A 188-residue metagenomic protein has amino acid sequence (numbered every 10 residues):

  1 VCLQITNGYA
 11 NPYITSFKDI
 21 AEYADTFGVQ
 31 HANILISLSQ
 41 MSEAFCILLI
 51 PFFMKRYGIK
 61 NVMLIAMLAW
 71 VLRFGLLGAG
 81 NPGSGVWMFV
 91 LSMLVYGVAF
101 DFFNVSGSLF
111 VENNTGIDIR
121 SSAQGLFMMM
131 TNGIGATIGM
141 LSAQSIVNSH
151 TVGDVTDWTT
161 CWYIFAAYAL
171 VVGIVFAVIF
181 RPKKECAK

Functional and structural regions predicted by a protein language model:
V1-N33: Extracytoplasmic gate region of multi-pass secondary transporters
V29, T115-M128: Loop-to-transmembrane helix entry/capping segments in MFS-fold secondary transporters and related SLC/MFSD carriers
F45-I59, V147: Helix-to-loop junctions at the C-terminal end of transmembrane segments in multipass secondary transporters
A69-P82: C-terminal ends and interior cores of transmembrane alpha-helices in multi-pass membrane transporters/permeases
W87-F102: Hydrophobic core of transmembrane alpha-helices in multi-pass small-molecule transporters, especially MFS/SLC-type
F102-G116: Intracellular juxtamembrane helix-capping segments at the cytosolic ends of symmetry-related transmembrane helices
S145-A169: A membrane-interface helix-boundary motif in multi-pass transporters
C161-K188: Multi-pass alpha-helical transporter architecture, strongest for 12-TM Major Facilitator/SLC carriers used
